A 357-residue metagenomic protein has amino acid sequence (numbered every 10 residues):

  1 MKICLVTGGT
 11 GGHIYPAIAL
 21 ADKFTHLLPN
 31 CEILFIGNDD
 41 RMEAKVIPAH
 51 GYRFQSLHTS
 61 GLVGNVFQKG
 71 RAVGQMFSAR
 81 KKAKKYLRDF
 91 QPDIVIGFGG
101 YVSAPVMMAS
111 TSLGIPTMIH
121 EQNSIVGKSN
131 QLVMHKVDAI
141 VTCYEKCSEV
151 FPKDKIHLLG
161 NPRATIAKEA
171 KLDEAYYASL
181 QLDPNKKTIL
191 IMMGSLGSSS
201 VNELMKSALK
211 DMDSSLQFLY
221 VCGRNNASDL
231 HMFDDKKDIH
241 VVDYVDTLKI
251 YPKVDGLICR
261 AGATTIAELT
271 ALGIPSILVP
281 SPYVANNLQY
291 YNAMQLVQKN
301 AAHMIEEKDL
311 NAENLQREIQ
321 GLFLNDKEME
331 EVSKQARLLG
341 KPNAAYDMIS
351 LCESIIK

Functional and structural regions predicted by a protein language model:
I3-G8, N30-Q75, L159, E306-K308: Conserved nucleotide-sugar phosphate-binding/catalytic loop shared by glycosyltransferases and other
T25, K82-V95, S103-M118, Q131-K136: Glycosyltransferases and closely related glycan-assembly transferases that use nucleotide-activated donors
E32, M42, R53, T111-L172: Active-site-proximal region of nucleotide-activated glycan assembly enzymes, centered on histidine/acidic-rich loops
R41, V46, H50, L172-E174 (+4 more regions): Donor-nucleotide binding loops and adjacent catalytic segments primarily of GT-B fold Leloir glycosyltransferases
L62-I94: An amphipathic, basic-hydrophobic alpha-helix
P92-I94, H240, P252-A267, I274-P275: Acidic donor-binding loop of glycosyltransferase active sites
A178, E328-P342: A short, well-ordered alpha-helix in the C-terminal region of glycosyltransferases
K341-K357: C-terminal alpha-helical cap of glycosyltransferases
